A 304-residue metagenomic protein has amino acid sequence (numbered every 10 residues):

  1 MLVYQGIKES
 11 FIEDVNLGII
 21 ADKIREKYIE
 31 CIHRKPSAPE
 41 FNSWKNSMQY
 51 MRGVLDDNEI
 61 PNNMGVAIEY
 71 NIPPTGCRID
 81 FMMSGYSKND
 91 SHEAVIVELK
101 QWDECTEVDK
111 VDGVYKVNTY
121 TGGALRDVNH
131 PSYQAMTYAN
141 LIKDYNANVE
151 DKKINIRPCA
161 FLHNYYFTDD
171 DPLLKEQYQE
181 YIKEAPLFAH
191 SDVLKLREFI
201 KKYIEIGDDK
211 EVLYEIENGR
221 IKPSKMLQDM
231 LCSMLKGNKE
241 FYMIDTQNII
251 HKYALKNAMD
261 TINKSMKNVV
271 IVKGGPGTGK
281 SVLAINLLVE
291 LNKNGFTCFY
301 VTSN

Functional and structural regions predicted by a protein language model:
M1-Y214: Accessory nucleic-acid engagement/destabilization modules that flank
M64, V212-G219, K264-V270: Short coil/turn segments at secondary-structure boundaries
V108-Y115, R220-M230: Active-site-adjacent bridging/hinge elements
K116-R126, C232-E240, N268-K273: Glycine- and acidic
N140, K256, V289-K293: Short, well-ordered alpha-helices that flank and scaffold nucleotide-derived cofactor binding pockets
K222-Q247: Conserved adenine-nucleotide phosphate-binding loops and their immediately adjacent elements
N238-N268: N-terminal pre-P-loop "Q-motif" helix
N268-N304: Conserved RecA-like ASCE P-loop NTPase motor core of nucleic-acid helicases/translocases
